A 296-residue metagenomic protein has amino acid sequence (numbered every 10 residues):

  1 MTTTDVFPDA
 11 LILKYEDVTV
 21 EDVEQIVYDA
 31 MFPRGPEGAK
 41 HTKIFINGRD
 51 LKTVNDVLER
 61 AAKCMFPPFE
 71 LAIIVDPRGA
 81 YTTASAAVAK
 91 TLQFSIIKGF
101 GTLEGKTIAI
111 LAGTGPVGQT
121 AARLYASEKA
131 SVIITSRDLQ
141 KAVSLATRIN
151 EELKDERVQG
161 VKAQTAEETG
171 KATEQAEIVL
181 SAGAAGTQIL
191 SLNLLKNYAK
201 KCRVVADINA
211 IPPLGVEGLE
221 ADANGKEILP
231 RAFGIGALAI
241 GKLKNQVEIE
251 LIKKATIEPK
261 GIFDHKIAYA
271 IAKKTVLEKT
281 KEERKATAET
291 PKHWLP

Functional and structural regions predicted by a protein language model:
M1-F69, A268-E289, H293-P296: N-terminal ligand-binding/catalytic initiation module
F32-H41, P67, A126, K171-Q175 (+1 more regions): Flexible, charged surface loops at secondary-structure boundaries
F66-I74, E104, L229-R231: Glycine/charged-rich beta-loop-alpha catalytic/anionic-binding loops adjacent to active sites
V75-Q93: A glycine-rich, Thr/Ser-enriched phosphate-binding loop motif common to dinucleotide/cofactor-binding enzymes
A84, G115-A121, A142-V143, T187-L190 (+1 more regions): Short glycine/serine/threonine-rich phosphate/pyrophosphate-binding segments that cradle anionic phosphate groups
F94-I178: Glycine-rich phosphate/diphosphate-binding loop of Rossmann-like nucleotide-binding domains
E156-G234: Rossmann-like adenosine-cofactor binding region
I211-P296: Adenosine-phosphate binding glycine-rich loop
